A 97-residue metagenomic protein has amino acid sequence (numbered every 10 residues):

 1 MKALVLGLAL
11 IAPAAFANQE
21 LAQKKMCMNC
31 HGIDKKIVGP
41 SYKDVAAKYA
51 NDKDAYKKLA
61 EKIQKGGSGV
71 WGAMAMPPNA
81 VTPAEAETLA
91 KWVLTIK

Functional and structural regions predicted by a protein language model:
M1-F16: Classic N-terminal secretory signal peptides
F16-I33: Sequence/structural segment immediately N-terminal to covalent heme-attachment motifs in c-type and related
N29, I37-Y49, E61-A90: Axial heme c-ligation environment in periplasmic c-type cytochrome domains
D52: Acidic, glycine-rich flexible loop segments
V93-K97: Short hydrophobic/aromatic patches at helix-to-coil boundaries
